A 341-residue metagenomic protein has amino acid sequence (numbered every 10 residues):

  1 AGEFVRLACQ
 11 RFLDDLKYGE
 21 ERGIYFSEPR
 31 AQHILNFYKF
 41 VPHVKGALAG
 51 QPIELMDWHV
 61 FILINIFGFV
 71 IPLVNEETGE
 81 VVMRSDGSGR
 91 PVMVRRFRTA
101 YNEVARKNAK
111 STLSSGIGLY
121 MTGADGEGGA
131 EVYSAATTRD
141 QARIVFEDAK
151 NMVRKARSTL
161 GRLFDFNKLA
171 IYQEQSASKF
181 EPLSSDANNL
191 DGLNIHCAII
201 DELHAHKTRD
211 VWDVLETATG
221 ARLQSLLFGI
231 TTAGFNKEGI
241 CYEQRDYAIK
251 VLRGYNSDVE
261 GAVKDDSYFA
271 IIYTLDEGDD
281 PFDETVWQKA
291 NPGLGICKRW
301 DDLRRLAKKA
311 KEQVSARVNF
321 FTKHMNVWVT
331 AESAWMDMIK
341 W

Functional and structural regions predicted by a protein language model:
A1-W341: Phosphate/NTP-binding elements of NTP-utilizing enzymes
